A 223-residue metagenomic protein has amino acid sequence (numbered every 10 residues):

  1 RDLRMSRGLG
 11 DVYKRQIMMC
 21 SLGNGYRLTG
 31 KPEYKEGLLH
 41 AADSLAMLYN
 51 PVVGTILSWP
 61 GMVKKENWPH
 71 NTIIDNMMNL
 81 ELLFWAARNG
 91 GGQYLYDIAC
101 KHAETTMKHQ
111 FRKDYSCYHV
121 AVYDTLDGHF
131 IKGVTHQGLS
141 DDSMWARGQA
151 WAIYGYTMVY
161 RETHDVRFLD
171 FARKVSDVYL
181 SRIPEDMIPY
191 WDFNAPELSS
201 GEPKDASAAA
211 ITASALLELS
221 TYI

Functional and structural regions predicted by a protein language model:
R1, I17-K31, L80-Q93, W151-R167 (+1 more regions): Well-ordered alpha-helical scaffold segments within catalytic/enzyme domains
R1-R4, K35-A46, L80, Y96-M107 (+5 more regions): Hydrophobic core segments within long, regular secondary-structure runs in both alpha- and beta-rich folds
D2-Y13: Single conserved hydrophobic/aromatic residue that forms the stacking wall/gate of nucleotide- or nucleobase-binding
R4, Q16-T29, I56-D75, Y115-M144 (+1 more regions): Carbohydrate-binding/catalytic loop surfaces
T29, A42-V52, G90, Q110 (+3 more regions): Alpha-helical junction/boundary sensor with strong preference for TPR arrays
T55-V120: Aromatic- and glycine-enriched pocket-lining scaffold segments that form the walls of small-molecule binding clefts
D124-A172: Acidic, glycine-rich loop-and-beta core segments that form the ion-binding/anion-interacting portion of active sites
V166-I223: A beta-strand-loop signature enriched in Asp, Gly, Thr, and Trp that corresponds to the sialidase/neuraminidase Asp-box
